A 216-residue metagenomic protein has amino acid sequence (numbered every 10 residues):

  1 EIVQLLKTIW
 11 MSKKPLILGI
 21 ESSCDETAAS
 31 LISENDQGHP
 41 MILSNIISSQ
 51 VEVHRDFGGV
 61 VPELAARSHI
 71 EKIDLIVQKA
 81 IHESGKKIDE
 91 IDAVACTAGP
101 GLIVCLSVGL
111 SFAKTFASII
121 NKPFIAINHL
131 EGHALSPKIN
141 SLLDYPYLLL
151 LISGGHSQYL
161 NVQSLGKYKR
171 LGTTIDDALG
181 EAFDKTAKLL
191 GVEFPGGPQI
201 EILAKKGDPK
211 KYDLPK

Functional and structural regions predicted by a protein language model:
V3-P15, S22-S23, S30-N35, H39 (+3 more regions): A short helix-loop
L6, W10-K13, A126-L148: Conserved phosphate-binding catalytic cores of ATP/NTP-utilizing and phosphoryl-transfer enzymes
P15-E90, C96-P100, H133: N-terminal beta-alpha supersecondary unit
I17-G19, A93-A95, C105, Y147-L151: Short glycine-aspartate micro-motif
I20, C96, F124-H129, G196: General beta-strand structural signal in soluble alpha/beta enzymes
A66-H69, L143-L151: A polyampholytic, Gly/Pro-enriched intrinsically disordered region
S84, E90, F112-H129: Nucleotide and nucleotide-moiety/phosphate-recognizing core
C96-K122: Short Gly/Thr/Asp-enriched flexible loops that form oxyanion-binding sites at enzyme active sites
